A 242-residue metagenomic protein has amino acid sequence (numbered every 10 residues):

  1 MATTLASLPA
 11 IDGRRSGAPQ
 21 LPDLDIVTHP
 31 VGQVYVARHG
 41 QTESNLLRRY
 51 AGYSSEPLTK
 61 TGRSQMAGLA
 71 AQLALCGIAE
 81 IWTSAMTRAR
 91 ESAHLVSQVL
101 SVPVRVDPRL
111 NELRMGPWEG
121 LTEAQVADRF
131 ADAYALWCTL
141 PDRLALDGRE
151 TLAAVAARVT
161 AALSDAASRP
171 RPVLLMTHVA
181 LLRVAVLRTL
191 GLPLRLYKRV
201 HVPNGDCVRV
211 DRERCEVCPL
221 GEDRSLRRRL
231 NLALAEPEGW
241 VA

Functional and structural regions predicted by a protein language model:
A2-G32, L113-Q125, L187-A242: Acidic, low-complexity terminal tails and accessory targeting/binding regions of phosphate-metabolizing enzymes
A2-V102, V106: Active-site-proximal alpha-helix that buttresses catalytic centers in soluble enzyme cores
V34, R169-A180: Generic beta-sheet signal
T42, L181-L182: Short active-site segment of divalent metal-dependent hydrolases/proteases that encodes the spacing between
P57, V99-R158, R199, P219-E222 (+2 more regions): Phosphate-handling substructures
A67-A74, A156, T160-A167: Generic structural signal for well-ordered alpha-helical scaffold segments
Q72, V99, D165, R188-L192: Active-site catalytic microenvironments for nucleophilic, acid-base chemistry
T83-S84, A157, M176-T177: Short beta-strand scaffold positions
